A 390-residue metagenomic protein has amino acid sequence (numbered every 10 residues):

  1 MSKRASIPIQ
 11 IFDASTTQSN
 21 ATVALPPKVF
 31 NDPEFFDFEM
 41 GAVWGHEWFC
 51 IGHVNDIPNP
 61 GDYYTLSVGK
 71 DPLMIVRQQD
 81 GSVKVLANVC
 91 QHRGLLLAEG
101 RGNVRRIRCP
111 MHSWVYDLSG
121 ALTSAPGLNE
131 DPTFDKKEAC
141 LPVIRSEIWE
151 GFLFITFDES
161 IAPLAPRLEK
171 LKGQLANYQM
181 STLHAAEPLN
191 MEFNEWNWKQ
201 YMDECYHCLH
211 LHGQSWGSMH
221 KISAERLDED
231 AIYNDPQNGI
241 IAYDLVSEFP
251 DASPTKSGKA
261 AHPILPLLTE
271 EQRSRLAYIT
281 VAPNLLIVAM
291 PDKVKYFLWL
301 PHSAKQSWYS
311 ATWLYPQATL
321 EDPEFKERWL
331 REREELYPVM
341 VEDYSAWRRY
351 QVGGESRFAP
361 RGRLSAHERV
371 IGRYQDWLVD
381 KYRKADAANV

Functional and structural regions predicted by a protein language model:
M1-S15, R331-E334: General detector of N-terminal leader/presequence modules that precede the first folded domain
I7, I11-P27, S181: Short, contiguous pre-domain boundary segments
V29-V68: Non-catalytic accessory segments flanking enzyme active sites
W44-W48, L95, H210: Generic structural signal for secondary-structure transition and capping sites
G45-I57, A125-E130, Y278-P283: Short Pro/Gly-enriched beta-strand edge/turn motifs at strand-loop
D56-E159, A165-G173: Rieske [2Fe-2S] iron-sulfur-binding domain
S82, E147, F152-V390: C-terminal catalytic domain of Rieske-type non-heme iron oxygenases
